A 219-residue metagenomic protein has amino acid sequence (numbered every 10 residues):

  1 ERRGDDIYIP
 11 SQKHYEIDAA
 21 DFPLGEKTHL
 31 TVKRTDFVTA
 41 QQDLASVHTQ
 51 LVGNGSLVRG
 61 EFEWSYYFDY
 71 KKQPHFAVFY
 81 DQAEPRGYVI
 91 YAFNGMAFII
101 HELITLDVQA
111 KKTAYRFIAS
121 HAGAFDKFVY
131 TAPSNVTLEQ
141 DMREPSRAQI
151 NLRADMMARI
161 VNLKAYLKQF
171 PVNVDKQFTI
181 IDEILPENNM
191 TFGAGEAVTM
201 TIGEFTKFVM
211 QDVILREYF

Functional and structural regions predicted by a protein language model:
E1: Basic, Lys/Arg-rich alpha-helical nucleic-acid-recognition elements, primarily the DNA-binding modules of transcription
G4-G25, E102-F219: Active-site/acyl-donor-binding loops of N-acyltransferases
D6-I99, V108-H121, N151-A154, R159-V172: Amide-forming acyltransferase catalytic core, primarily the GNAT-like/NAT-type and related acyltransferase folds
